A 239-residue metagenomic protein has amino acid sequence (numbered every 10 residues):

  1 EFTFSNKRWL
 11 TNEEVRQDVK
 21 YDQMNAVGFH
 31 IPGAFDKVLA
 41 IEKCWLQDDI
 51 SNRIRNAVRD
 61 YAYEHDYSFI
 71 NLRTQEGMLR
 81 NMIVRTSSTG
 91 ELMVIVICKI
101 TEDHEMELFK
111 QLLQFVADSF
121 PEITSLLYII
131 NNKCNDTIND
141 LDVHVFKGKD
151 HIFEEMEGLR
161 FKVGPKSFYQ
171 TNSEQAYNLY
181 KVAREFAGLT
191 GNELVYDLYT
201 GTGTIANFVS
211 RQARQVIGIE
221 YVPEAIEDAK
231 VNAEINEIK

Functional and structural regions predicted by a protein language model:
E1-V145, M156, K181, E185-L194: SAM-dependent transferase fold signal centered on methyltransferase-like domains, encompassing both Class I
D103-K239: Rossmann-like S-adenosyl-L-methionine
